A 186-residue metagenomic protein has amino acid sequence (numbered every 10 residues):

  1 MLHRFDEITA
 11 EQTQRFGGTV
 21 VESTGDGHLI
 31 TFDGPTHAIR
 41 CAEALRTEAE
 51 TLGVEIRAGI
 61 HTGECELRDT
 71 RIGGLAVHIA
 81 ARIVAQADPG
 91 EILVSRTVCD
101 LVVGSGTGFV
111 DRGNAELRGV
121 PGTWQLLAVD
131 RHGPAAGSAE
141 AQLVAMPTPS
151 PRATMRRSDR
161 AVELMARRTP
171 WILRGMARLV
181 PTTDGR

Functional and structural regions predicted by a protein language model:
M1-R40, E48: Catalytic NTP-binding/metal-coordinating core of nucleotidyl cyclase/transferase enzymes
S23-H28, H61-T62, I83: Short linear capping/connector segments at secondary-structure termini
T31-T36, G59-I72, P89: Catalytic strand-loop-helix junctions within cyclic-nucleotide turnover domains
H37, C41-E50, E55-G59: Helix-adjacent hinge/juxtasegments
E43, A81-R82, D100: Active-site phosphate/pyrophosphate- and oxyanion-stabilizing loops and adjacent acidic/basic residues in soluble
I56-E64, A85-E116, V120-T123: A short beta-strand->alpha-helix segment at the C-terminal rim of the class III nucleotidyl cyclase catalytic domain
G73-H78: Charged helix-capping and loop-helix junction motifs
R131-R186: Intrinsically disordered or compositionally simple regulatory linkers and C-terminal tails in signal-transduction
